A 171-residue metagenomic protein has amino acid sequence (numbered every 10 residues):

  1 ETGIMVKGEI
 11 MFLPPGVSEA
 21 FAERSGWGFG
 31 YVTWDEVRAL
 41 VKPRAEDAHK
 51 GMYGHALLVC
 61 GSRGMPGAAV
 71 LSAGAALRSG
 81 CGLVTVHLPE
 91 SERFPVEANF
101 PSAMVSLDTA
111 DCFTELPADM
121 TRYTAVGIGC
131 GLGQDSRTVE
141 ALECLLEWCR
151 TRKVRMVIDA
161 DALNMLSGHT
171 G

Functional and structural regions predicted by a protein language model:
T2-G171: Small-residue (G/A/S/T)-rich helix-start motifs and N-terminal tracts that mark the onset
